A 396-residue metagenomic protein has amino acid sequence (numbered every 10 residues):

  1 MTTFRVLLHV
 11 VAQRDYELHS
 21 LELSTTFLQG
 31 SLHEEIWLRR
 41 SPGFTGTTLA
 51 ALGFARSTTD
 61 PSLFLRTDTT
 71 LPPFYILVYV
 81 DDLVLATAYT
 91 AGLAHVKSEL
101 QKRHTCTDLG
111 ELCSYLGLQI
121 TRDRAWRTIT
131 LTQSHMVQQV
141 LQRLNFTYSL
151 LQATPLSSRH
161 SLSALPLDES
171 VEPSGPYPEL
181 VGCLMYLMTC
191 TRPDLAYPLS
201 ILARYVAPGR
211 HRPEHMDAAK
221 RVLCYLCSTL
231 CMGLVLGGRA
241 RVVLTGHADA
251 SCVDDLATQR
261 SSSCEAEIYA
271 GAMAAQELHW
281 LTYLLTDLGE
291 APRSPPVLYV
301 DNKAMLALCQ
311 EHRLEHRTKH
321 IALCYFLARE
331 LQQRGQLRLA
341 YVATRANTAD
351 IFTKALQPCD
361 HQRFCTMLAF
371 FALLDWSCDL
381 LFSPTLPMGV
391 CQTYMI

Functional and structural regions predicted by a protein language model:
M1-L77, D82-T105: Metal/cofactor- and membrane transport-associated sequence elements
T2, L7-L8, L109-M232, A343 (+1 more regions): C-terminal reverse transcriptase regions that engage the nucleic-acid substrate
L7, E22, L38, L49 (+20 more regions): Mobile genetic element proteins and their domesticated derivatives, centered on retroelements and DNA transposons
L8-Y16, C224-A248, E290-P292: Structured nucleic-acid-interacting core domains from mobile-element enzymes and related host factors, especially RNase
E22-T25, T45, R56-T87, L100 (+8 more regions): Catalytic palm active-site di-aspartate
F27-E35, D255-R260, A307: Cytochrome P450 core scaffold surrounding the K-helix E-X-X-R motif and the conserved "meander" helix-loop region
S114, Y205, V243, C264-I396: RNase H-like nuclease module associated with reverse transcription
L184, V243-E265: RNase H-like nuclease fold core
